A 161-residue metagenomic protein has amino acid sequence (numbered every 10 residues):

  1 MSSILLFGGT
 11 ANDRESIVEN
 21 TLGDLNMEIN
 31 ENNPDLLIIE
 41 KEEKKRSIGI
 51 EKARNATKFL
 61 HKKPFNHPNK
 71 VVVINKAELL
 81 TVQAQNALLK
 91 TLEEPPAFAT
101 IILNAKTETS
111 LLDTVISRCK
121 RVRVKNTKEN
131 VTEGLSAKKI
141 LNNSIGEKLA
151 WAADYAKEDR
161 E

Functional and structural regions predicted by a protein language model:
M1, D13, R123-E161: AAA+ P-loop NTPase domains with strong preference for DNA replication initiators and clamp-loader complexes
M1-I74, T100-I102, D113: P-loop/Walker A NTP-binding region and its immediately flanking N-terminal helices in P-loop NTPase folds
H61, N86-L103: Conserved catalytic/switch belt of AAA+ P-loop NTPases
N75-L79, L89, E93, T109: Catalytic acidic motif of RecA-like/P-loop NTPases
K76-A77, L103-E108, K125-T127: A short beta-strand-to-loop transition that corresponds to the Sensor-1 phosphate-sensing loop of AAA+ P-loop ATPases
V82-Q83, D113: Conserved D-loop-proximal element of ABC-family nucleotide-binding domains
D113-N126: A short helix-turn-beta junction within AAA+ P-loop NTPase domains corresponding to the substrate/partner-engaging
